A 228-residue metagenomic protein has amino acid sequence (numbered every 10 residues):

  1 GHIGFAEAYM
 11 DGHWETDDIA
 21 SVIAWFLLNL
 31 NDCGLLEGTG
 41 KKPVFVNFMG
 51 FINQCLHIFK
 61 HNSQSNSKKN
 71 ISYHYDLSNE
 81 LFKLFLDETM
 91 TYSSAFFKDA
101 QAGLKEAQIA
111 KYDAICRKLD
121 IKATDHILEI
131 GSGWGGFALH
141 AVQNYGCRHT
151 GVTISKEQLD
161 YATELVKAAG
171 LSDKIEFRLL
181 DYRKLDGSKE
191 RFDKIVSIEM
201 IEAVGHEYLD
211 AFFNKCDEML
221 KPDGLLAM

Functional and structural regions predicted by a protein language model:
G1-L84: N-terminal auxiliary segments of SAM/dcSAM-dependent transferases
A123-G131: Conserved class I S-adenosyl-L-methionine
W134-G146: Conserved SAM-binding loop of SAM-dependent methyltransferases across substrates and taxa, primarily the Class I
A162-T163: Conserved SAM-binding loop
G170-Y182: Conserved SAM-binding strand-loop segment of SAM-dependent methyltransferases
R183-I195: A short acidic, Gly/Pro-enriched loop at the edge of an enzyme's catalytic core that lines a small-molecule cofactor
D210-P222: A short glycine-rich, Lys/Arg-flanked "PGG" loop and its adjoining helix->strand segment in the class I
D223-M228: Conserved beta-strand signature within the Rossmann-like core of class I S-adenosyl-L-methionine
